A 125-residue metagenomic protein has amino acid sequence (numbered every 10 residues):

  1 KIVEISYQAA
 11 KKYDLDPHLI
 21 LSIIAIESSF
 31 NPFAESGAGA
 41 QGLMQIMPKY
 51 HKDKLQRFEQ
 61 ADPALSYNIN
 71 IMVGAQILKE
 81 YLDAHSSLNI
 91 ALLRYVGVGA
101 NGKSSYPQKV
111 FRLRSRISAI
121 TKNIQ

Functional and structural regions predicted by a protein language model:
K1-Q125: Catalytic glycan-binding domains that act on GlcNAc-containing polysaccharides
